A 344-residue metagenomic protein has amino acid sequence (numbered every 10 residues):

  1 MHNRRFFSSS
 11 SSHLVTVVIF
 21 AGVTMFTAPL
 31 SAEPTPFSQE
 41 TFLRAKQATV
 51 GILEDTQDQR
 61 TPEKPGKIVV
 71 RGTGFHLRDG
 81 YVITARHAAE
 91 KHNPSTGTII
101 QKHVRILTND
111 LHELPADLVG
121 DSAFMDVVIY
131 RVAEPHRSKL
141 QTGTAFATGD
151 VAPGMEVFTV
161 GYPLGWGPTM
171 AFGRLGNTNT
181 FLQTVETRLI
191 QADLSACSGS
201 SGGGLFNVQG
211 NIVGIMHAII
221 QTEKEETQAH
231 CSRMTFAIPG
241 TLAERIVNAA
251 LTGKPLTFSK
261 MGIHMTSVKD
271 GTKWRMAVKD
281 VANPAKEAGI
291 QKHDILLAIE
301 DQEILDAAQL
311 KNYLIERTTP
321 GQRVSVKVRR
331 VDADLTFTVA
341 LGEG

Functional and structural regions predicted by a protein language model:
L30-H76, V82-A85, I246-A249, P255-L256: N-terminal activation segment of mature serine protease catalytic domains
E33-S38, A88-P94, G120, L140-T187 (+2 more regions): Flexible, gly/ser-rich surface segments that form the specificity/activation loops bordering the active-site cleft
P34-F42, A116, S138, P163 (+4 more regions): C-terminal cap/linker of serine protease catalytic domains
A45-K67, A133-T144, T169-R233, M276-K279: Active-site region of chymotrypsin-like
V50-I52, G74, G80, T84 (+14 more regions): Terminal peptide-recognition signature
R71, L77-M125, V132-P135: Catalytic-histidine neighborhood of serine endopeptidases, predominantly the chymotrypsin-like S1/PA family
E134-F146, A333-G344: C-terminal, low-ordered peptide segments at domain boundaries
A249-Y313, K327-R329, A333-G344: PDZ/PDZ-like groove recognition
